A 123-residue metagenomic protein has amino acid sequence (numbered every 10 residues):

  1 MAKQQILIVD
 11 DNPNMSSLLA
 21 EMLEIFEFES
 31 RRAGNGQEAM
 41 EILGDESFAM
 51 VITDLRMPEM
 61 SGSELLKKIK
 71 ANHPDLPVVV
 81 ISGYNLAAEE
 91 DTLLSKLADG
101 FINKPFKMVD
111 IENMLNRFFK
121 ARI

Functional and structural regions predicted by a protein language model:
M1-Q5, K67, V109-I123: Non-catalytic signal-transmission and effector/linker regions of two-component phosphorelay proteins
P13-R31: Two-component/phosphorelay signaling modules centered on CheY-like receiver
G34-E38, S61-L65: Acidic catalytic/metal-coordinating carboxylates
G44-E46, I69-L76, K96: Conserved phosphotransfer cores of two-component systems
E46-I52: Active-site beta3 strand of CheY-like receiver
M57: Receiver (REC) domain active-site loop signature in two-component systems and cognate sites in sensor histidine kinases
E64, N85-I102, V109, N113: Alpha4 helix (beta4-alpha4-beta5 surface) of REC/receiver domains from two-component response regulators
